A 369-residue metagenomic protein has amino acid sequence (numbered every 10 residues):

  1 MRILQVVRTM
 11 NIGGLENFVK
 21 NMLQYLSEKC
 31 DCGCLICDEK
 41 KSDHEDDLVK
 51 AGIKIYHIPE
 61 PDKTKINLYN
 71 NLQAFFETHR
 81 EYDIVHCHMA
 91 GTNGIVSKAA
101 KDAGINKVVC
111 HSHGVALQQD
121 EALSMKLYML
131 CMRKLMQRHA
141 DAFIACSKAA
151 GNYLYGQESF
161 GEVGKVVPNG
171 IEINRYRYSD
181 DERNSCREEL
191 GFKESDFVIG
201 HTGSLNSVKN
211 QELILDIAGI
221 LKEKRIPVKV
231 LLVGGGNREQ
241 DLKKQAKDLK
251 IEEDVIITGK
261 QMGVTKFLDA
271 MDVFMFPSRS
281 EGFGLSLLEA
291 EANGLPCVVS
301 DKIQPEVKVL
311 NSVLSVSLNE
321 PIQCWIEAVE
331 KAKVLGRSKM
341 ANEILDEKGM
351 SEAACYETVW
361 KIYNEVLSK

Functional and structural regions predicted by a protein language model:
Q5-L68, F75, G164-V166, G236-E239 (+1 more regions): N-terminal strand-loop element at the rim of the active site of nucleotide-sugar-dependent glycosyltransferases
G13-N21, F197, H201-I220, N237-K243: A conserved mid-protein helix/loop that constitutes part of the nucleotide-sugar donor-binding site
G14, G336-K369: A charged, aromatic-enriched C-terminal amphipathic alpha-helix characteristic of glycosyltransferases across folds
L35-I36, P296-S300, P305: Short hydrophobic beta-strand element within catalytic cores of glycosyltransferases and related nucleotide-activated
C87-I95, S112: Short His-centered aromatic/hydrophobic patch
R138-R177: A short, active-site helix/loop in glycosyltransferases that binds the activated sugar's phosphate group
K260, R279: Aromatic "clamp/platform" in nucleotide-sugar-dependent glycosyltransferases that forms part of the donor/acceptor
E306-L335: Change "using UDP/GDP/dTDP sugars" to "using nucleotide sugars
